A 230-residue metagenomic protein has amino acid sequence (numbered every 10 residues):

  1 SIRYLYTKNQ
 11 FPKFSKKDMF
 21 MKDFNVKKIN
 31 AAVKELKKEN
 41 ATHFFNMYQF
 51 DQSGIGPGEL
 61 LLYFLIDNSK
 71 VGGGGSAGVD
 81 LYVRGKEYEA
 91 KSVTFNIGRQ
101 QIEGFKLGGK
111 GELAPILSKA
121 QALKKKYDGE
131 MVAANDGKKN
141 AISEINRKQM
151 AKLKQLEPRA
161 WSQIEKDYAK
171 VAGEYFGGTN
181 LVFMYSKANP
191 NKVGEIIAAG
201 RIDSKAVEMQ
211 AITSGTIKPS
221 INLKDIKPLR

Functional and structural regions predicted by a protein language model:
S1-V79, K86, K91-R230: Nucleic-acid endonuclease domains
